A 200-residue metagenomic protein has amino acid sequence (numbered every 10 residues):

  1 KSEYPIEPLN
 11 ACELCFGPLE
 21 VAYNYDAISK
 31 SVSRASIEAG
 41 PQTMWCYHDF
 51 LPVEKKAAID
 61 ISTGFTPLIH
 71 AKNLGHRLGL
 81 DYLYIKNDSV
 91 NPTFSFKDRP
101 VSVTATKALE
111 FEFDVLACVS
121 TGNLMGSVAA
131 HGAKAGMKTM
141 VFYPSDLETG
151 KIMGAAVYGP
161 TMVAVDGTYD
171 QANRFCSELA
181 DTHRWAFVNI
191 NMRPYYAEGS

Functional and structural regions predicted by a protein language model:
K1-S200: PLP-dependent amino-acid enzyme catalytic core
